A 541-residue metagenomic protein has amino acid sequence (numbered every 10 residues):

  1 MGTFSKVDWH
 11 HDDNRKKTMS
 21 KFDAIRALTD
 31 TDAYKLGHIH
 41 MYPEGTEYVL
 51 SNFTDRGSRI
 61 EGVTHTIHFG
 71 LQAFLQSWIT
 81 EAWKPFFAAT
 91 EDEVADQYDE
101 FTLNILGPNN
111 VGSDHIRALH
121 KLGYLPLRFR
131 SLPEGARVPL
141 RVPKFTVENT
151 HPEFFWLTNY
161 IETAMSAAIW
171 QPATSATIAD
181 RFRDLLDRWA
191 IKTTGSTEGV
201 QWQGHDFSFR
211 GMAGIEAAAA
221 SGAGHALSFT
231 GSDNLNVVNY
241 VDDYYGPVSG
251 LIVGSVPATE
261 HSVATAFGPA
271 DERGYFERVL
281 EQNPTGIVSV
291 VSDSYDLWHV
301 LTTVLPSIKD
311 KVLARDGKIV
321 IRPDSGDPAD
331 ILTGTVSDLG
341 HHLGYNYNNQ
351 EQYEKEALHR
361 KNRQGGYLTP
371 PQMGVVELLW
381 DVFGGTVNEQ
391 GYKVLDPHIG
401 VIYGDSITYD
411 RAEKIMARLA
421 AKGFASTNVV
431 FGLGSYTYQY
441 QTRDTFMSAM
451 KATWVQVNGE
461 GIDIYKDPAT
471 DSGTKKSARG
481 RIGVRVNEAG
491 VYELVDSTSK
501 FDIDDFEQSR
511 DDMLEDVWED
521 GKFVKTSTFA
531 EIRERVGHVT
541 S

Functional and structural regions predicted by a protein language model:
R15-E61, V111, R117-P126, G135-P139 (+2 more regions): Buried, small/hydrophobic-residue-enriched core segments of structured protein domains
T18-S58, T64-H68, A478-S541: Extended hydrophobic packing segments that form well-structured cores
V49-V111: Low-complexity, highly charged intrinsically disordered N-terminal segments that act as targeting/localization
L132, V401-Y409, L433-T437: Glycine-rich beta-to-alpha transition loops that act as phosphate-gripper elements at the mouths of alpha/beta enzyme
S337-H342, K361-V375, E413, Y438-D471 (+1 more regions): C-terminal helical cap(s) of enzyme catalytic domains, especially alpha/beta-barrels
Y409-A420: Catalytic cores of alpha/beta
K422-T445: Glycine-rich phosphate-binding active-site loops on the catalytic face of alpha/beta enzymes
